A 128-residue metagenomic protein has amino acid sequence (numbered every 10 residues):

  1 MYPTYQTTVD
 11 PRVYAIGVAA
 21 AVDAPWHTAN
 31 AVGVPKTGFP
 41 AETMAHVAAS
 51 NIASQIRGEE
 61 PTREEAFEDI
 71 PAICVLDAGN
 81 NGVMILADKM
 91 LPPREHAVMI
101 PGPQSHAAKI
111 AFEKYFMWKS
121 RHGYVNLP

Functional and structural regions predicted by a protein language model:
M1-A15, N80-E95: FAD-binding beta-loop-beta segment adjacent to the flavin cofactor pocket
M1-T43: FAD-site-proximal beta/loop scaffold in flavoenzymes
V9-V22, S54-R63, E113-P128: Noncatalytic linker/hinge segments flanking ATPase motor cores
R12, A48, A72-C74: A short pocket-lining beta-strand/turn micro-motif at the edge of beta-sheets
G33-K36, G58-E59, P93-A97: Short, low-complexity, polar/charged sequence segments that are solvent-exposed and flexible
F39-F67: Internal hydrophobic alpha-helix adjacent to the cofactor/substrate pocket in enzyme cavities
E64-M84: Flavin (FAD/FMN) cofactor-binding core of flavoprotein oxidoreductases
G82-P128: C-terminal auxiliary extensions adjacent to catalytic cores
